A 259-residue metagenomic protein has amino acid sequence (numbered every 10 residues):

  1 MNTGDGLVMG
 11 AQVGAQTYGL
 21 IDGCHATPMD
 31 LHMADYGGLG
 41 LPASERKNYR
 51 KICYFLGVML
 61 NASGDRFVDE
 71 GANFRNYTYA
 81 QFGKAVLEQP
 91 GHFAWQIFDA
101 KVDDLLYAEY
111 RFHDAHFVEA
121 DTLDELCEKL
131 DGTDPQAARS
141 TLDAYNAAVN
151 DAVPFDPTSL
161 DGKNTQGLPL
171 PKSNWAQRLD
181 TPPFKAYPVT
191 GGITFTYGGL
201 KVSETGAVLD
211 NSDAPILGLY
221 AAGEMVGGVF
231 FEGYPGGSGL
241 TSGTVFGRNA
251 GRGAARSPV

Functional and structural regions predicted by a protein language model:
M1-M33, L240, F246-N249: Glycine-rich loop(s) and the adjacent beta-strand/alpha-helix scaffold that form part
V13-D22, R66-V68, P135-R139: Acidic/polar loop patches that form or flank catalytic/metal-binding clefts of enzymes that bind anionic ligands
Y36-Y79: Phosphate/diphosphate-binding loops
I52-Y54, T194-T196, G236: Short, small/polar residue-rich loop motifs at catalytic or cofactor-binding pockets
D65-A94, P215-F231, P235-G237: Gly/Pro-rich active-site capping loops and adjacent beta-alpha segments that organize cofactor/substrate pockets
Q96-D156: N-terminal leader/propeptide and maturation segments of large enzyme subunits in energy/redox metabolism and hydrolases
R111-A115, G233-S238: Short glycine-enriched, charge-decorated loop/helix-capping segments at active-site entrances that position
A137-G233: A glycine-rich dinucleotide-binding beta-alpha-beta segment and adjacent secondary-structure elements that constitute
